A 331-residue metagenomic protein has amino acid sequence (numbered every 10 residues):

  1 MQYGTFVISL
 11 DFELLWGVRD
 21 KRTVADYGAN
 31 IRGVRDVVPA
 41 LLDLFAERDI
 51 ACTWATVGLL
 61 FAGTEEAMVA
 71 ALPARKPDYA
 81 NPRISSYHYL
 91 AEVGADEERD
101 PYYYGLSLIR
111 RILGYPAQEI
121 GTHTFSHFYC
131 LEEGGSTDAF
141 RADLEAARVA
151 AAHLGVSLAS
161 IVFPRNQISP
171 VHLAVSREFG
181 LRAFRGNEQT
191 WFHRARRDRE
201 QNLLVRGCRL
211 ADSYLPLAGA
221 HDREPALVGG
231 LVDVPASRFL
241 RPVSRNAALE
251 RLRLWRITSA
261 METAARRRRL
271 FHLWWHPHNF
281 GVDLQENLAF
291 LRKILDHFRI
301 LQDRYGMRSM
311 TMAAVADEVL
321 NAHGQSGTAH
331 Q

Functional and structural regions predicted by a protein language model:
M1-S160, R165-V232, E250-L273, F280-Q331: Catalytic alpha-helical scaffold of carbohydrate-active enzymes acting on polysaccharides/glycoconjugates
G230-A247, H276-H278: Active-site clefts of carbohydrate-active enzymes
